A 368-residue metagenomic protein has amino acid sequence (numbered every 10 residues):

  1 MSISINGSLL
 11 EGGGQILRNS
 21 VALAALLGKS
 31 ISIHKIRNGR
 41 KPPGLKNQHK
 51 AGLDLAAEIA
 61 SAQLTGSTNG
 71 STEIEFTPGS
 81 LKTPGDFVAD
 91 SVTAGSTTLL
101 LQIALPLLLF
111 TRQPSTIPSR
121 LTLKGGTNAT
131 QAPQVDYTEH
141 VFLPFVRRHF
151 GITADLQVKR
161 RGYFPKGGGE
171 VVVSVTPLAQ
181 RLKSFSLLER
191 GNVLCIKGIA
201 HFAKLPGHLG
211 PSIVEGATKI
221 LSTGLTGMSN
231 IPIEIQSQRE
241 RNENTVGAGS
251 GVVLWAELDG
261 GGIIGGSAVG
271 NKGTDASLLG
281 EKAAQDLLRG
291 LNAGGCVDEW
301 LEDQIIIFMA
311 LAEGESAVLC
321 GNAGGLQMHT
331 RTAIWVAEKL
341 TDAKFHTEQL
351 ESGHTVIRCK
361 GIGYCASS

Functional and structural regions predicted by a protein language model:
M1-L27: N-terminal basic/disordered segments at the start of proteins
I5, P42, Q48-S368: Core subunits and conserved enzymes of cellular information-processing and envelope-translocation systems across
I31-S32: Charged, alpha-helix-forming regions
I36-P42: Short active-site-proximal "capping" loops at secondary-structure junctions
